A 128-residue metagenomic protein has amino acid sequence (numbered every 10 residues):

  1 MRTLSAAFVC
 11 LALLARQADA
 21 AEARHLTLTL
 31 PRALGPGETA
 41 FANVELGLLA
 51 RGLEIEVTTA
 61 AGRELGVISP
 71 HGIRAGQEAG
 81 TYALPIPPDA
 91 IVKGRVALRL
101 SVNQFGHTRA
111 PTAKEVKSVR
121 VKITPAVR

Functional and structural regions predicted by a protein language model:
T3-D19: Sec-dependent N-terminal signal peptides of Gram-negative exported proteins
D19-R128: Beta-strand-rich recognition domains
